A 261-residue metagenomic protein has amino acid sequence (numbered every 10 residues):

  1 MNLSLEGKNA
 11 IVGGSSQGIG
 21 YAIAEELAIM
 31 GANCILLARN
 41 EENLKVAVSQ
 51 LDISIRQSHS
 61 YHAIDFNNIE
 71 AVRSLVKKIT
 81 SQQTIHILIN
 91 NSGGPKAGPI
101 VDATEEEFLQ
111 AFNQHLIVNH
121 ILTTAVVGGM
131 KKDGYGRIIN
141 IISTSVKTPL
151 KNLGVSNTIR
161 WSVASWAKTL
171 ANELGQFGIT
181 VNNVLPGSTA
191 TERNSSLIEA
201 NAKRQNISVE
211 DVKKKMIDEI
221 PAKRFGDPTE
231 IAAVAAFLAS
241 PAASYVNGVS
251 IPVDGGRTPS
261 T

Functional and structural regions predicted by a protein language model:
N9, S16-G18: Conserved glycine-rich cofactor-binding loop
I19, T148, A236, N247-T261: Short C-terminal tail/terminal secondary-structure segment of NAD(P)H-dependent dehydrogenase/reductase domains
M30-A47: Conserved glycine-rich Rossmann-like NAD(P)H-binding loop of the short-chain dehydrogenase/reductase
P99-I100, E107-F112, I138, M216: Substrate-binding pocket helix/loop in short-chain dehydrogenase/reductase
G128, N172-E173, S244: Alpha-helical segment proximal to the catalytic Tyr-Lys
I139-V163, A167-Q176, S188-T189: Catalytic loop of short-chain dehydrogenase/reductase
G175, T180, V246-G248: Short, small/polar-rich loop/turn modules that mediate ligand/substrate recognition or access, typified
